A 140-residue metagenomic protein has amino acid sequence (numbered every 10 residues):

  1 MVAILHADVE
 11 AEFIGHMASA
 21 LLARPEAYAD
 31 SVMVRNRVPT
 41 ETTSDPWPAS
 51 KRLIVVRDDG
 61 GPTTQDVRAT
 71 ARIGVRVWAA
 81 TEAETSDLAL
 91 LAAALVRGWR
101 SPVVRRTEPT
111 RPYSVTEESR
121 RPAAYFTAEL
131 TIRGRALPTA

Functional and structural regions predicted by a protein language model:
M1-P62: Small/polar-rich, solvent-exposed N-terminal microdomains that initiate assembly or binding
M1-S19, D59-R68, V104-A140: Short, charged interaction patches at domain edges and termini
L53-V55, D59-E84: Short, conserved turn/kink motifs that form compact alpha/beta structural patches or helix kinks used as
A71, L88-A92: "Short basic amphipathic alpha-helical interaction patches in structured regions
A83-L88, L137: Short, conserved charged micro-motifs
A93-P102: A common structural junction motif
